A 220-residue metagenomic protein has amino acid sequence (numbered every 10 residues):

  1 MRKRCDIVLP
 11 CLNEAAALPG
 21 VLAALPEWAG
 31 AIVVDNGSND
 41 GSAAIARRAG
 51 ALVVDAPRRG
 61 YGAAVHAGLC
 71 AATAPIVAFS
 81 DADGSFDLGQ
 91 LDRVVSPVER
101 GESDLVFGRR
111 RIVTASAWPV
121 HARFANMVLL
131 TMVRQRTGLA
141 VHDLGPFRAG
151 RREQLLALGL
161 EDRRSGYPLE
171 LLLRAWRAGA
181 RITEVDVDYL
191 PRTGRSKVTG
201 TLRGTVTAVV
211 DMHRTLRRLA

Functional and structural regions predicted by a protein language model:
M1-R2, G138, L160-A220: Hydrophobic helical membrane-anchoring modules
L9-E27: Short, well-formed alpha-helical segments that are part of the catalytic scaffolds of diverse glycosyltransferases
E14-A17, S38, Y61, D87: Donor nucleotide-sugar binding loop of glycosyltransferases
A16-G20, D40-A49: Acidic helix N-cap motif at the loop->helix transition within catalytic regions of sugar-transfer enzymes
I32, A43-A71: Conserved donor nucleotide-binding strand/loop of the catalytic core
D35-A44, G84: A conserved acidic beta->alpha catalytic loop
P57-R59, A63-C70, G89-S165, R192-R203 (+1 more regions): Acceptor/aglycone-binding surface of glycosyltransferases and processive sugar-polymer synthases
V77: Short aromatic/hydrophobic "clamp" motif used to bind/position activated sugar donors
